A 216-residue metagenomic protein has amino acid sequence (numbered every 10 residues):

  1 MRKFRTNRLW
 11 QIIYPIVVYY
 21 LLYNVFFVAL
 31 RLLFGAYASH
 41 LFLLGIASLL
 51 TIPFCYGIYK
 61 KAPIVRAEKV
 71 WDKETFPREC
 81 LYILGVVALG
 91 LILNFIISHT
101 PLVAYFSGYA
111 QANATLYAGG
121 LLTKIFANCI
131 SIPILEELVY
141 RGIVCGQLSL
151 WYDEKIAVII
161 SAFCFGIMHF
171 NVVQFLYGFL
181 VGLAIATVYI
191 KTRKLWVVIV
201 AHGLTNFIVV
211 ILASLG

Functional and structural regions predicted by a protein language model:
M1-T6: Short, Lys/Arg-rich, polar N-terminal cytosolic tail immediately upstream of the first transmembrane signal-anchor
R8-A62: Alpha-helical transmembrane segments in multi-pass membrane proteins
L9, Y37-H40, T75-F76, A118-L122 (+2 more regions): Membrane-helix interface segments
I13-V17, G45, E79-L84, L122 (+4 more regions): Hydrophobic alpha-helical transmembrane segments
Y23-V28, A162, V173-G216: Functionally important transmembrane alpha-helices
C55-R66, V188-T192: Structural signal for the C-terminal ends of transmembrane alpha-helices and the immediately following loop
V65-I132, L150: Juxtamembrane helix-loop-helix connectors linking adjacent transmembrane helices in multi-pass membrane enzymes
A112-M168: Function-critical hydrophobic alpha-helical transmembrane segments in multi-pass membrane proteins
